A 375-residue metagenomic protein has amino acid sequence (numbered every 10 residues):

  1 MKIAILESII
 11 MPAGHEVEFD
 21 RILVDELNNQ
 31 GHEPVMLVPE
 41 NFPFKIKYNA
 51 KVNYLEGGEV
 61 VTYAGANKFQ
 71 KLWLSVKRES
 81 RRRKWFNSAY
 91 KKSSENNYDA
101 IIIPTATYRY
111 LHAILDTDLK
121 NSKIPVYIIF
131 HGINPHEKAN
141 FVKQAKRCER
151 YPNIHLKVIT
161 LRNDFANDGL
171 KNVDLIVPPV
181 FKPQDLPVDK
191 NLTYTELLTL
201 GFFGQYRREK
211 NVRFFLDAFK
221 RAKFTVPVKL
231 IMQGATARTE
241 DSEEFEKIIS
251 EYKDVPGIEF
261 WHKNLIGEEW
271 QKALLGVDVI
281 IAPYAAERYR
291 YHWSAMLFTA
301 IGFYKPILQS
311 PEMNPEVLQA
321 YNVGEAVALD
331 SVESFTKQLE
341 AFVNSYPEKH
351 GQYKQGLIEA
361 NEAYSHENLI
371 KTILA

Functional and structural regions predicted by a protein language model:
M1-G14, G201-F202, I281: Nucleotide-activated donor-dependent transferases that construct or modify glycoconjugates
E7-R21, R207-K210: A short, glycine/small-residue-rich beta-strand->loop->alpha-helix junction that serves as a flexible
M11, H32-K77, Y108, A235-D241: N-terminal strand-loop element at the rim of the active site of nucleotide-sugar-dependent glycosyltransferases
G14-H15, D330-A375: A charged, aromatic-enriched C-terminal amphipathic alpha-helix characteristic of glycosyltransferases across folds
N191-R221, L230-I231: Conserved donor-binding/catalytic core segment of Leloir-type glycosyltransferases
K229-F245, K263: Glycosyltransferase donor-sugar binding loop
E243-Q271: Nucleotide-activated donor-binding/catalytic signature segment of Leloir-type glycosyltransferases, i.e., the conserved
A282-F298, S310-E312, E316-V317: Nucleotide-sugar-dependent
